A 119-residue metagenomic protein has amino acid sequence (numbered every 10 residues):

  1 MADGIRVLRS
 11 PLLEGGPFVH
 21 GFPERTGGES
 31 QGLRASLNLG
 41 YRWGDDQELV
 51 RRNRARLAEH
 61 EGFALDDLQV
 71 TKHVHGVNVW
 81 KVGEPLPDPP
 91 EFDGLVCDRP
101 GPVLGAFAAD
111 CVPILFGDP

Functional and structural regions predicted by a protein language model:
M1-P119: Active-site microenvironment for binding and transforming phosphate-containing groups
